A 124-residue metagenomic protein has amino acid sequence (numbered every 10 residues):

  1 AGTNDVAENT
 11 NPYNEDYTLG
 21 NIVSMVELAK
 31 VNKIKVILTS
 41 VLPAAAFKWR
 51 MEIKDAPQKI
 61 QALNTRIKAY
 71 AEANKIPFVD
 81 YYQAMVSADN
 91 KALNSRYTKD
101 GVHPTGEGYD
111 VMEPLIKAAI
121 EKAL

Functional and structural regions predicted by a protein language model:
A1-L19, L42-K48: Oxyanion-hole/transition-state-stabilizing segment in secreted/luminal serine hydrolases and related acyltransferases
N14-V23, K59-L63: Charged helix-capping and loop-helix junction motifs
V23-K30: Surface-exposed amphipathic alpha-helices with a cationic face
V31-K35, I76: A short helix->loop->beta-strand "cap" motif at the edges of active sites that frequently abuts
L38-T39: Structural beta-sheet core signal
P43-L124: Catalytic His-Asp segment of secreted/periplasmic serine-dependent ester chemistry enzymes
